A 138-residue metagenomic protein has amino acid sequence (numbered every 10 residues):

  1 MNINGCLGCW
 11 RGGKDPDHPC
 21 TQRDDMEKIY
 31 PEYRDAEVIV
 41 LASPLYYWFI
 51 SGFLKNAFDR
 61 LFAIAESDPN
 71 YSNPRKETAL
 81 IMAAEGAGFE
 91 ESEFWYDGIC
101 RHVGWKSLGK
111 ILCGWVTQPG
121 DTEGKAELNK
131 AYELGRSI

Functional and structural regions predicted by a protein language model:
M1-N2, E85, C113-T117: Glycine-rich beta-alpha junction loops
M1-S43, W48-A63, G120, K125-I138: N-terminal beta1-alpha1-beta2 submodule of the flavodoxin-like/Rossmannoid cofactor-binding fold
V38-V40, V103, V116: Extended aliphatic helical segments
P44, I81-A83, V116: Short strand-loop junctions, especially beta-strand C-caps/beta-turns that link beta-sheets to coils or alpha-helices
G52-F53, S67-K110: Short, glycine-/small-residue-rich phosphate/pyrophosphate-handling segment
G88-F89, Q118-G120: Short active-site-adjacent structural elements
Y96-G114, T122, Y132, S137-I138: A charged, well-structured terminal subsegment
